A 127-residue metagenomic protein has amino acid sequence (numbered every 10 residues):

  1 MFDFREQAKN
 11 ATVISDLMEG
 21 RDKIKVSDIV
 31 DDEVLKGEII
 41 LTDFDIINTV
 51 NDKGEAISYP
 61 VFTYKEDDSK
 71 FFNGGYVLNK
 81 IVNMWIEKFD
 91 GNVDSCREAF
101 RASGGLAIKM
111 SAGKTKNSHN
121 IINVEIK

Functional and structural regions predicted by a protein language model:
M1-F72, I126: OB-fold ssDNA-binding interfaces and closely related basic DNA-contact patches used across DNA replication/repair
D3, V13, K80-I81, S95: Exposed alpha-helical structural elements
D28, I39, L106-K114: Broad, structure-driven detector of short, well-ordered beta-strand segments within folded domains
V34, M84-K109: Short nucleic-acid-contacting surface segments enriched for D/E, G, S/T with interspersed K/R
P60, S103-G105, N117: Charge-rich, low-complexity alpha-helical/coiled-coil-prone intrinsically disordered regions that flank or link
F71-K88: GIY-YIG-like beta-to-alpha core
K109-K127: OB-fold/S1-family single-stranded nucleic acid-binding modules
